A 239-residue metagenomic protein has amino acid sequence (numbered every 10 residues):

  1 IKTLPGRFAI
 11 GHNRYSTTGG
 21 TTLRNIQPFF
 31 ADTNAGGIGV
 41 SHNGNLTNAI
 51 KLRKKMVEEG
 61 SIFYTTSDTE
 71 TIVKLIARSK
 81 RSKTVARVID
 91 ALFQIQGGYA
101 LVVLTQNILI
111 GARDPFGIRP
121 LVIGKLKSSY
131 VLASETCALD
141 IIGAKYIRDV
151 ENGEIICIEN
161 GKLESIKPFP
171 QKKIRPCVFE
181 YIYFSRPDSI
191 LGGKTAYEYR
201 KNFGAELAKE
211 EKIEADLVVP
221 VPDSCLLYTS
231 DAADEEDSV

Functional and structural regions predicted by a protein language model:
I1-N152, C157-D216, V221-P222: Conserved short alpha-helical segments that host acidic/polar catalytic motifs at enzyme active sites
C225: Conserved SAM/SAH-binding loop
Y228-A233, D237: Conserved small/polar residues in nucleotide/adenosyl-binding loops
